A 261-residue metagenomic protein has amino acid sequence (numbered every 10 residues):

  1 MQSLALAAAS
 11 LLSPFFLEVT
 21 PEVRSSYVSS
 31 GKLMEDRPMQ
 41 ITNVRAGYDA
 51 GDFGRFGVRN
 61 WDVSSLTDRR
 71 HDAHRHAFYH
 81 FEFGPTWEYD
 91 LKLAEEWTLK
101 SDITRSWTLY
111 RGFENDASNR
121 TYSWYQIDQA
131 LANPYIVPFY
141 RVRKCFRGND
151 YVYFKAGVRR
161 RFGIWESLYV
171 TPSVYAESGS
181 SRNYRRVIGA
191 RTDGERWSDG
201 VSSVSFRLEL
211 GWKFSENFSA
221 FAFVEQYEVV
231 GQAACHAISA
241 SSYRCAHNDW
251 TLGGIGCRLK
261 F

Functional and structural regions predicted by a protein language model:
L4-E18, S30-K32, R159, E166-L168 (+1 more regions): Outer-membrane beta-barrel biogenesis signature
L11-R70, L252, R258-K260: Short glycine/proline- and aromatic-enriched beta-strand/turn motifs that initiate or cap beta-hairpins
E22-V28, W61-S65, D90, D102-Y110 (+5 more regions): Outer-membrane beta-barrel pore domains and translocons
L33, R70-D72, F113-N115, Y184-R186 (+1 more regions): Outer-membrane beta-barrel and related beta-rich outer-membrane complex signature in Gram-negative bacteria
M34-R37, N119, D150-V152, L168: Short glycine/proline-enriched turns and hinge-like loops at secondary-structure junctions
N43, Y48-F56, A94, A132 (+3 more regions): Outer-membrane beta-barrel transmembrane domain signature
N60-G157, A240-H247, T251: Outer-membrane pore/translocation modules
